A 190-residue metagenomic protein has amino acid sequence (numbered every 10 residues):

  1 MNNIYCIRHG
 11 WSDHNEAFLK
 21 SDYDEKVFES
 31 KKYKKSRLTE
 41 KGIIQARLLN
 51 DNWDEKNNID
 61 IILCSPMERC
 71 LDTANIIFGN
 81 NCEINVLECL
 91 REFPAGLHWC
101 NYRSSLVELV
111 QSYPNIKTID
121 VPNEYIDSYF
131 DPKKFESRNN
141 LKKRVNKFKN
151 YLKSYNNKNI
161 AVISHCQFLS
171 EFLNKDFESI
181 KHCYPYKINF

Functional and structural regions predicted by a protein language model:
M1-I4, E16-A17, D22, E92-N115 (+3 more regions): Acidic, low-complexity terminal tails and accessory targeting/binding regions of phosphate-metabolizing enzymes
N2-V86: Active-site-proximal alpha-helix that buttresses catalytic centers in soluble enzyme cores
N3-I7, L63, K158-F168: Beta-strand elements within well-structured catalytic alpha/beta cores of enzymes that handle phosphate/sulfate esters
G10-D13, M67-C70, L90-E92, I126 (+1 more regions): Short, solvent-exposed loop/turn segments at secondary-structure junctions
D13-R37, G79-R144: Phosphate-handling substructures
G42-A46, I62, L109, L141-K142 (+1 more regions): Conserved anionic group-binding/transfer micro-motifs
L48-N52, S112, K147-Y151: A generic secondary-structure signal
L141-V145, K149-K153, I160-H165: GST-like fold's C-terminal all-alpha helical module
